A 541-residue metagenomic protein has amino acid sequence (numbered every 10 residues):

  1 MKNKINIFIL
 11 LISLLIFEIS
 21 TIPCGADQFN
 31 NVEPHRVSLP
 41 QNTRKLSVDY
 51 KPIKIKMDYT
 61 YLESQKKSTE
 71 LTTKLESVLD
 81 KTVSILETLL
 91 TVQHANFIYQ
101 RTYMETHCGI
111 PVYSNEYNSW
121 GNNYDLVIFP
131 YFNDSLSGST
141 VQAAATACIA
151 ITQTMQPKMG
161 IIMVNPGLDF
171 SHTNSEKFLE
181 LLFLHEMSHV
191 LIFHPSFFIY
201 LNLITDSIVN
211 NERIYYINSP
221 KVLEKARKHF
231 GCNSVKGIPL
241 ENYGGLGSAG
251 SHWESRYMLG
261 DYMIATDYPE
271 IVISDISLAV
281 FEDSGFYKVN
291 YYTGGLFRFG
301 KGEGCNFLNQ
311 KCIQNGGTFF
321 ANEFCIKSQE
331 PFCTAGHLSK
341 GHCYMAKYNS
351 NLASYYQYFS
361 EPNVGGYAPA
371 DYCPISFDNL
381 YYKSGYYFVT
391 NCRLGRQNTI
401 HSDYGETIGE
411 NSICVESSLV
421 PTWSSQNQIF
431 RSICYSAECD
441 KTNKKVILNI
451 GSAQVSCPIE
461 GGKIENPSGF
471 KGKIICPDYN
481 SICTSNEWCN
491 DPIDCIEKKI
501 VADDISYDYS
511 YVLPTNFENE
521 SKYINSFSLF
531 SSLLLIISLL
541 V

Functional and structural regions predicted by a protein language model:
M1-K4, L540-V541: Positively charged n-region of N-terminal signal peptides that target proteins for export
N3-I5, I19, F29, A143 (+1 more regions): Intrinsic disorder/low-complexity segments enriched in polar/small residues
N3-L10, S526-S532: Sec-dependent signal peptide recognition, specifically the positively charged N-region followed immediately by
I12-D27, I537-V541: N-terminal signal peptide
I19-L184, H189-Y511: Extracellular zinc-dependent metalloprotease catalytic-domain scaffold
S510-E518: Extracellular mucin-like PTS segments
N519-V541: Cleavable C-terminal sorting propeptides in eukaryotic secreted/cell-surface proteins
